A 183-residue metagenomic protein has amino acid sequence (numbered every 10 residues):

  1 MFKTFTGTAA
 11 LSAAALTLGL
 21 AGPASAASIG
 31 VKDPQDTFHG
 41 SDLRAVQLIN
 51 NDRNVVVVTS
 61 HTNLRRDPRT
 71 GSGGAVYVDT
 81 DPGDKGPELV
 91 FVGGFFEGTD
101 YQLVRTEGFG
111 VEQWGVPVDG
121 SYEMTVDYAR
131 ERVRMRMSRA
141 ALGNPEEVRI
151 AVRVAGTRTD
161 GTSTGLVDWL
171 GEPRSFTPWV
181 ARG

Functional and structural regions predicted by a protein language model:
M1-A26: Secretory targeting and sorting signals
S28-Q102, R158-D160: Surface-exposed, glycine/proline- and aromatic-rich loop segments on solvent-exposed faces across compartments
D52-N54, G71-A75, S121-T125, R130-R134 (+1 more regions): Extracellular structured ligand-interaction cores
H61-N63, M137-A141, V154: A mature extracytoplasmic/lumenal domain signature
D81-G83, G108, W114-V116, T157: Change "in extracellular beta-sheet-rich domains … of secreted and cell-surface proteins" to "in beta-sheet-rich domains
P82-E97, L142-G183: Acidic/polar low-complexity flexible segments
L89-V111, V118-T125: Solvent-exposed serine/threonine-rich low-complexity stretches and specific carbohydrate-binding patches
F109-G143: Acidic, glycine-rich flexible loop segments
